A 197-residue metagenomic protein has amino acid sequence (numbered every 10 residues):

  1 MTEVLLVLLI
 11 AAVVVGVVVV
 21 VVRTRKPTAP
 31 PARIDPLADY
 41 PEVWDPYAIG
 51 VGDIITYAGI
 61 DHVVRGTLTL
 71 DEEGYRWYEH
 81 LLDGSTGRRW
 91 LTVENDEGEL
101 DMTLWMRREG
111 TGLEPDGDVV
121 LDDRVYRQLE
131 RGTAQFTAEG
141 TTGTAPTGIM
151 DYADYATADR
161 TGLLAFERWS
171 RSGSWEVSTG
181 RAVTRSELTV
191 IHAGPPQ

Functional and structural regions predicted by a protein language model:
M1-E79, D83-Q197: Mixed-charge, low-complexity intrinsically disordered regions
